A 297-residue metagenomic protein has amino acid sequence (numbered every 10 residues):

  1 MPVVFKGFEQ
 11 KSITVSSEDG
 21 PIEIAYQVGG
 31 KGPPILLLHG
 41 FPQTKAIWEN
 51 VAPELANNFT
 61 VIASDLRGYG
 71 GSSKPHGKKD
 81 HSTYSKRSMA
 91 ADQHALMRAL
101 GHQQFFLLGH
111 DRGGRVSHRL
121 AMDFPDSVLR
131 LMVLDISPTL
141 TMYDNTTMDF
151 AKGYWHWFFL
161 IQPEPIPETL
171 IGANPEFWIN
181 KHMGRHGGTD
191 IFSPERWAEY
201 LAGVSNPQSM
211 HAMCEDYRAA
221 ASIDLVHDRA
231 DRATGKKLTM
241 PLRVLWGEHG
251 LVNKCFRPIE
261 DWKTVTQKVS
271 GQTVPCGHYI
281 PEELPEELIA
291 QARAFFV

Functional and structural regions predicted by a protein language model:
P2-D19, I24-Q27, K31-P34, I47 (+5 more regions): Flexible "cap/lid" subdomain of the alpha/beta-hydrolase fold that forms the substrate-access gate
G32, G40-Q43: Active-site glycine-rich loops that stabilize anionic/oxyanionic intermediates across multiple enzyme folds
L37-G40, A63: Structural cue for short, hydrophobic secondary-structure segments
P42, E49, I289: Conserved catalytic core of two-component sensor histidine kinases
P42, N57, P125-D126, Q267 (+1 more regions): Proline-centered flexible-loop/turn and helix-kink motifs
T44-K45, G277: A short, glycine- and basic residue-enriched loop/turn that sits immediately adjacent to a domain's principal
A46-I62: Short amphipathic alpha-helix adjacent to the substrate-entry channel of hydrolases
G277-I289: Catalytic histidine-centered segment of alpha/beta-hydrolase-like enzymes
